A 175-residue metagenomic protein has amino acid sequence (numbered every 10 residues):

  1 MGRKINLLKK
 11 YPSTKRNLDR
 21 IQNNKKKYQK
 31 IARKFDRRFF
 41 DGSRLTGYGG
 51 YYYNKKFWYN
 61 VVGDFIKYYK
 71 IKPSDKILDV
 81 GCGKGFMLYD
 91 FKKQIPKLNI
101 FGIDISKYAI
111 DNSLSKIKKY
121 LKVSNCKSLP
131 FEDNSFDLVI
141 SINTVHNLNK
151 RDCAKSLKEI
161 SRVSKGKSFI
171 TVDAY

Functional and structural regions predicted by a protein language model:
M1-I31: N-terminal auxiliary segments of SAM/dcSAM-dependent transferases
S43-F57: Class I SAM-dependent methyltransferase Rossmann-like catalytic core, especially the SAM/SAH-binding loop
K55-K72: Conserved alpha-helix/loop element of class I SAM-dependent methyltransferases that forms part of the SAM/SAH-binding
S74-G83: Conserved class I S-adenosyl-L-methionine
F86-S128: Class I SAM-dependent methyltransferase SAM/SAH-binding core
I140: A conserved beta-strand element that flanks and buttresses the S-adenosyl-L-methionine
L148-E159: A short, conserved alpha-helix within the catalytic core of class I
G166-A174: Conserved beta-strand signature within the Rossmann-like core of class I S-adenosyl-L-methionine
